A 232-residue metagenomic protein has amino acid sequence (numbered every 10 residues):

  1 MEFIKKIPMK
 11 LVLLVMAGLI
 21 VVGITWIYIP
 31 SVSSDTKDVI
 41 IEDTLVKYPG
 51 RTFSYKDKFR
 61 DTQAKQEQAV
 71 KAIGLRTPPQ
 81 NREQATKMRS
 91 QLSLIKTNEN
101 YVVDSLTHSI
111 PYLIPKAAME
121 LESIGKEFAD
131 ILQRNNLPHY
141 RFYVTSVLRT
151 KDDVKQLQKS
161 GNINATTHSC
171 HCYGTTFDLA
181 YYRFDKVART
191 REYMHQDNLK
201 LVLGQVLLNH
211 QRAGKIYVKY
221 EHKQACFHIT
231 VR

Functional and structural regions predicted by a protein language model:
E2-L19: N-terminal Sec-pathway targeting helices
V22-Q133, H222, T230-R232: Extracytoplasmic cell-surface/polysaccharide-interacting catalytic and binding patches
S109-E120, R149, H168-H171, R191-H195: Extracytoplasmic/periplasmic, Sec-exported soluble proteins
L113, A117-E120, I124, P138 (+2 more regions): Stable alpha-helical elements in mature extracytoplasmic
G125-N135, L148, G161, L207 (+1 more regions): Sec/Tat-exported extracytoplasmic proteins
L137-V154: Acidic helix-start/capping segments at beta-turn-to-alpha-helix junctions
K151-T167: Charged, often glycine-rich, active-site loop that binds/positions anionic groups
T167-R232: Catalytic cores and adjacent binding grooves of peptidoglycan-active enzymes
